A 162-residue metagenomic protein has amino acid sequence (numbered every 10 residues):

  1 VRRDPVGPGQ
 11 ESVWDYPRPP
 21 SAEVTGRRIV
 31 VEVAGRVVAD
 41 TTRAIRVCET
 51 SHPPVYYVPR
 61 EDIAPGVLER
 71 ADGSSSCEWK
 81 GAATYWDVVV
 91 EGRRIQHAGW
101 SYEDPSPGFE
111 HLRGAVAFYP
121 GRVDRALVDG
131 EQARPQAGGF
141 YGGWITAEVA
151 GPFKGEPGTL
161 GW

Functional and structural regions predicted by a protein language model:
V1-W162: Terminal leader/tail segments of proteins
